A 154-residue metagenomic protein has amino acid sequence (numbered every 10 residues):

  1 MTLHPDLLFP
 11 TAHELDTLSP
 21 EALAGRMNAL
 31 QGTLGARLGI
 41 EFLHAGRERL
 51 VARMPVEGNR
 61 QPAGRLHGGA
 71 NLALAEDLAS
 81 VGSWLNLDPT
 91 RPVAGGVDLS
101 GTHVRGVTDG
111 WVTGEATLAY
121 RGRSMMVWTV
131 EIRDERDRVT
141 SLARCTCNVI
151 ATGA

Functional and structural regions predicted by a protein language model:
M1-A154: Terminal targeting signals and extreme-terminal segments of soluble enzymes
